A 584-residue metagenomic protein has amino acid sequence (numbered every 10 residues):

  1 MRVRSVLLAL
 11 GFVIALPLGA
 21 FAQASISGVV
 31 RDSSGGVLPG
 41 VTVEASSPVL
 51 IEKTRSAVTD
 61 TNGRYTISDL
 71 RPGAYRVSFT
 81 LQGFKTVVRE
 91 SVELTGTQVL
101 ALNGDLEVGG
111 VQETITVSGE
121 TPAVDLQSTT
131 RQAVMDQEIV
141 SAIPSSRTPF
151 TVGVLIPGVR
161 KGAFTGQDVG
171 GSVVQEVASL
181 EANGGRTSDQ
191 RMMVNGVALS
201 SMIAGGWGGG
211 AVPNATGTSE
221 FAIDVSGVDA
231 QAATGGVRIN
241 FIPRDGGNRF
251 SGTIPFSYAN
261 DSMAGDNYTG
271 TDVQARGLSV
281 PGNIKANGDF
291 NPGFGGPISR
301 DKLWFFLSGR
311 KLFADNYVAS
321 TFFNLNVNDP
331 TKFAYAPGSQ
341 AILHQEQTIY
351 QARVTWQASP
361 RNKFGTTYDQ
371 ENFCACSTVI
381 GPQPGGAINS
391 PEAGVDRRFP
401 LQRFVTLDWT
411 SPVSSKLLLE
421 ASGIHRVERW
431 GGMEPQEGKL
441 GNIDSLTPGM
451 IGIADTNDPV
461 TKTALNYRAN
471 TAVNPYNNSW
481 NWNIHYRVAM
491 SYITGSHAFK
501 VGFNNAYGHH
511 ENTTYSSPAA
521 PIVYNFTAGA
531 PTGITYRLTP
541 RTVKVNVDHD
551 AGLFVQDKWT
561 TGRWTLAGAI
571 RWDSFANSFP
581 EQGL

Functional and structural regions predicted by a protein language model:
R2-E138: Periplasm-facing N-terminal accessory domains of Gram-negative outer-membrane beta-barrel systems
D60, F84-G247, N260, A264 (+4 more regions): Periplasmic N-terminal accessory/gating domains of Gram-negative outer-membrane beta-barrel systems
D69, P144, V173-V174, Q231-A233 (+6 more regions): Short sequence motifs at beta-strands and strand-loop junctions characteristic of Gram-negative outer-membrane
E113, P149, A178, Q190 (+8 more regions): Outer-envelope beta-barrel architecture signal
G119, I254-N260, L307-K311, T366-Q370 (+3 more regions): Transmembrane beta-barrel strands of outer-membrane/channel proteins
V225, P243, P292, G296-I298 (+7 more regions): Residue-level signature of outer-membrane beta-barrel architecture
S251, G282-C374, R397-G423: Transmembrane beta-barrel wall of Gram-negative outer-membrane proteins
E346, P360-Q556: Replace "related TpsB outer-membrane translocases also match" with "some related outer-membrane beta-barrels such as
